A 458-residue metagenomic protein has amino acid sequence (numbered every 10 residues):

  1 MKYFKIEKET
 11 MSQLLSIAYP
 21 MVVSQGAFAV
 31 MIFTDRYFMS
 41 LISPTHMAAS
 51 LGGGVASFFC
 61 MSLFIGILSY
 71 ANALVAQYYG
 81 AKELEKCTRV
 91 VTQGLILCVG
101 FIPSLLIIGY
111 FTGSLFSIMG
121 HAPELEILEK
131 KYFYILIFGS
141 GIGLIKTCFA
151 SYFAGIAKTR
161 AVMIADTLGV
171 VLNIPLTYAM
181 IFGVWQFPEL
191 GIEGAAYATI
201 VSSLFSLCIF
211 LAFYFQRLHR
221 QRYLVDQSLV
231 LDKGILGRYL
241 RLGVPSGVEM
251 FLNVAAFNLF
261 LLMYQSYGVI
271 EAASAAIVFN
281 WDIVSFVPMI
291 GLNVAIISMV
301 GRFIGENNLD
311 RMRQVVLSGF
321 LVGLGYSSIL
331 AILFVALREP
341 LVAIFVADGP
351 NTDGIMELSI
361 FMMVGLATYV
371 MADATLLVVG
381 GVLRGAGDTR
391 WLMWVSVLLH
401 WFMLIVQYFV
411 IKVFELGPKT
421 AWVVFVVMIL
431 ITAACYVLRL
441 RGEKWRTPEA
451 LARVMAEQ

Functional and structural regions predicted by a protein language model:
M1-M21, V75-G141, F187-V244, V300-T368 (+1 more regions): Short alpha-helical transmembrane segments in multi-pass integral membrane proteins
I6-Y37, L41-I42, V55-L74, V99-L106 (+4 more regions): N-terminal transmembrane alpha-helices
S16-D35, I135, G169, S202-S206 (+4 more regions): Transmembrane helical elements of multi-pass membrane transporters/channels
F28, I32-D35, M39, M61-L68 (+15 more regions): Alpha-helical transmembrane segments and their lipid-water interface positions in multi-pass membrane proteins
V30-A48, F116-P123, A179-L190, F251-V278 (+4 more regions): Helix-terminus/linker motif at the lipid-water interface of multi-pass membrane proteins
M39-F58, E124-K131, I192-E193, G234-L242 (+3 more regions): Interfacial/gating helices of multi-pass transporter permease domains
M47-Y110, G143-A157, A161-V162, A275-A336 (+2 more regions): Small-residue-rich hydrophobic transmembrane alpha-helices
L68, N72, L136-A154, V162-V170 (+5 more regions): Short runs within selected transmembrane alpha-helices of multi-pass transporters and secretion channels
